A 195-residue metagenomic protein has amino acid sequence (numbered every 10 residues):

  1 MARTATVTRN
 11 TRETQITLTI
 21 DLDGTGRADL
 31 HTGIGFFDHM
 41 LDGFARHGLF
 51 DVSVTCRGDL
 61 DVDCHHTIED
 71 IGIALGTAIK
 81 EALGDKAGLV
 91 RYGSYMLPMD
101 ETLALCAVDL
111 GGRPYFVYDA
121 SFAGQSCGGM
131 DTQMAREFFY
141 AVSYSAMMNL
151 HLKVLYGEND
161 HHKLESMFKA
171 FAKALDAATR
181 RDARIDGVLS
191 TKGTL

Functional and structural regions predicted by a protein language model:
M1-L195: N-terminal intrinsically disordered, cationic/polar leader segments that include organellar targeting peptides
